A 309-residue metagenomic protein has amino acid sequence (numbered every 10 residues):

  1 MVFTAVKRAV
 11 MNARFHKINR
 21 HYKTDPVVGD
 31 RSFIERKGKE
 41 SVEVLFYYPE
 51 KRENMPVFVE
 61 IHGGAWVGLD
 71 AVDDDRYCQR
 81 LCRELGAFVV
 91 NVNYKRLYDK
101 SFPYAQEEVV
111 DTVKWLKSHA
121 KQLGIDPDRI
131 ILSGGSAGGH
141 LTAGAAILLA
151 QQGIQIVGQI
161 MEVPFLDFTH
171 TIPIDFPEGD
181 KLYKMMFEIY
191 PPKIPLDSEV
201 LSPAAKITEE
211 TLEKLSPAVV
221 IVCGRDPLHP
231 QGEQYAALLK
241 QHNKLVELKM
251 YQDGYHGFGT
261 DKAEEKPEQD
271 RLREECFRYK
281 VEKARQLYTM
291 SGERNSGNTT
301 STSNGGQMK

Functional and structural regions predicted by a protein language model:
M1-E35: An N-terminal hydrophobic leader/cap segment in hydrolases
V28-N304, M308-K309: Alpha/beta-hydrolase superfamily serine-hydrolase fold, recognizing
